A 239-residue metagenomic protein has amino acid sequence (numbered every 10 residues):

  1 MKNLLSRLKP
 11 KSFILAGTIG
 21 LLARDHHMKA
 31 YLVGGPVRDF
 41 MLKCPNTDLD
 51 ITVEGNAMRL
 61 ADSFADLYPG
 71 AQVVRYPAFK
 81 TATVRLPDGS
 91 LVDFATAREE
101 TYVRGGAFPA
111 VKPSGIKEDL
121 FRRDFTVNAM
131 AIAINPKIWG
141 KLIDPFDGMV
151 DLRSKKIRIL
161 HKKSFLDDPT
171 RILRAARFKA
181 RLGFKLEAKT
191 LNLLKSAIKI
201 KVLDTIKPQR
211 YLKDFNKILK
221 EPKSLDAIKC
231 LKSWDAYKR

Functional and structural regions predicted by a protein language model:
M1-R239: Catalytic cores of the polymerase beta-like nucleotidyltransferase superfamily and closely associated nucleotide
